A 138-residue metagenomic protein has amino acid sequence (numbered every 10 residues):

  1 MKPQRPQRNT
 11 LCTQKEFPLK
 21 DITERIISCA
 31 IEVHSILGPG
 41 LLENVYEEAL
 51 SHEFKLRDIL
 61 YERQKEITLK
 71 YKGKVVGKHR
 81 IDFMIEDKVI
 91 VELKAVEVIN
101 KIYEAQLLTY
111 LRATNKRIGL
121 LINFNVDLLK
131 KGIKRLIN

Functional and structural regions predicted by a protein language model:
M1-D21: Intrinsic disorder/low-complexity segments
L19-E24, P39-E43, E47, S51: Nuclease catalytic cores
I26-I36: A short, surface-exposed helix-loop junction/capping segment
G38, F83-I99, Y110: Conserved catalytic cores of phosphodiester-cleaving nucleases, focusing on short active-site segments
K55-K70: A short acidic/basic microdomain associated with nuclease active sites
K94-N138: Nucleic-acid nuclease catalytic cores
